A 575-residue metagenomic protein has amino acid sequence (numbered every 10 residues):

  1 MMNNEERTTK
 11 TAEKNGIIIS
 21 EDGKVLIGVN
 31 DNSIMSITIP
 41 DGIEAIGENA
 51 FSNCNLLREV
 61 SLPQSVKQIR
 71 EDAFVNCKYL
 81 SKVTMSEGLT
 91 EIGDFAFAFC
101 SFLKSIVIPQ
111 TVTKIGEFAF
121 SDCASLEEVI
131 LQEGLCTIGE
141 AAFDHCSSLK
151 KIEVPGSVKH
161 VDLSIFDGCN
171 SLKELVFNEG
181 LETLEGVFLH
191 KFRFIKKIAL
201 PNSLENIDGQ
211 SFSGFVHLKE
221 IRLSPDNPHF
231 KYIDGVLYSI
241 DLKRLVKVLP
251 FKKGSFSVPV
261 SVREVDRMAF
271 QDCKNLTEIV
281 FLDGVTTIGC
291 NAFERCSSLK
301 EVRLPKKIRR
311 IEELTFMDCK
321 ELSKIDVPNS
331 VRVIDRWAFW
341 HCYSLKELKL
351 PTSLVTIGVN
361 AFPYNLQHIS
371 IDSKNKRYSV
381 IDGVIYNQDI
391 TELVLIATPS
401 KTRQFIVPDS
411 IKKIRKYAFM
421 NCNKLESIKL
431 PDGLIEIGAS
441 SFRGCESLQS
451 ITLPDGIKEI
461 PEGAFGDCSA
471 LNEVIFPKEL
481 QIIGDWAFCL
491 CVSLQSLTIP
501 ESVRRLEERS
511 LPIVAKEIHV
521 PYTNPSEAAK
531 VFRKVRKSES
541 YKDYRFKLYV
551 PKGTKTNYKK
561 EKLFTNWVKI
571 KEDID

Functional and structural regions predicted by a protein language model:
M1-G23, N30-A45, N55-Q68, K78-E91 (+21 more regions): Structural signature of tandem-repeat unit edges
G47-A50, R70-A73, G93-A96, G116-A119 (+16 more regions): Consensus positions within tandem repeat domains that build extended binding/scaffold surfaces
A50, D241, A269, D389 (+3 more regions): Generic short alpha-helical hydrophobic face used as a protein-protein interaction/packing hotspot
R509, Y522, V531-V535: Conserved mid-sequence domains
K530-E539, T556-V568: Short, aromatic/basic amphipathic alpha-helical patches
